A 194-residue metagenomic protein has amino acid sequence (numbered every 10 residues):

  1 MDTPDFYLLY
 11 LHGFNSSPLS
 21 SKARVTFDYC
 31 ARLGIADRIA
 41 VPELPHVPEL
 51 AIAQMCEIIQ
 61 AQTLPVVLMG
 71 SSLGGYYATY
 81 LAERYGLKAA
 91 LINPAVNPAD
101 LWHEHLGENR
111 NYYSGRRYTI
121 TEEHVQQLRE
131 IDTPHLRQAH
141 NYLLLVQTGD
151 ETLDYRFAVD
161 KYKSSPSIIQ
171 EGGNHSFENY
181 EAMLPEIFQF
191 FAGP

Functional and structural regions predicted by a protein language model:
D2-Q62: Active-site catalytic motif of lipid deacylating hydrolases and related acyltransferases
Y7, P65-V67, K88: Structural motif
Y10-F14, M69, L145-Q147: Short hydrophobic segments within beta-strands
H46, S72-L73, T148-E151: Short beta->alpha connector loops
L64-V67, N141-L143: Short active-site oxyanion
M69-A78: Gly/Ala-rich beta-loop-alpha elbow adjacent to hydrolase catalytic centers
L81-Y85: Aromatic pocket-lining residues of Rossmann-like dinucleotide-binding sites
K88-P194: The alpha/beta-hydrolase serine catalytic core
